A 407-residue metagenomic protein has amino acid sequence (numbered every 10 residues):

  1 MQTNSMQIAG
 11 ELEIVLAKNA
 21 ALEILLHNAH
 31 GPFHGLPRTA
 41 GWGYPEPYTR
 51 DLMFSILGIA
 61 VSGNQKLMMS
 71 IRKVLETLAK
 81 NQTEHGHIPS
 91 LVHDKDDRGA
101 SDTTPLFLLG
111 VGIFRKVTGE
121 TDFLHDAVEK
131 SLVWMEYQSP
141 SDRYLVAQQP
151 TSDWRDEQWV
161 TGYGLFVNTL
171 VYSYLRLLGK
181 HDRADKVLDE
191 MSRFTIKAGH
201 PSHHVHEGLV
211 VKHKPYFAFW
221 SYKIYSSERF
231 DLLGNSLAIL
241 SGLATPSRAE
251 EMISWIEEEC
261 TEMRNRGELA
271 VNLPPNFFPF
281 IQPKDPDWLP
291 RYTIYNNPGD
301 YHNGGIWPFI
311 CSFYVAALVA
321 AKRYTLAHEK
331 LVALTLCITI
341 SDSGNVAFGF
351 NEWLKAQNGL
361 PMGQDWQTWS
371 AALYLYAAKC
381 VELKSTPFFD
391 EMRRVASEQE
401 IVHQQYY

Functional and structural regions predicted by a protein language model:
Q2-E46, K73-D97, Y137-G162, S192-I306 (+1 more regions): Extended glycan-interaction surfaces of carbohydrate-active proteins
T49-L78, F114-E120, L178, G234-P246 (+2 more regions): Alpha-helical support elements that line or immediately flank enzyme active sites and cofactor-binding pockets
D51-F54, G99, T103-G110, F123 (+9 more regions): Structural signature of alpha-solenoid helical repeat junctions
I56-I59, F107, V111, L175 (+5 more regions): Hydrophobic core/packing positions within alpha-helical solenoid repeats
I71-L75, V111, V128, L132 (+4 more regions): Inward-facing hydrophobic residues that define packing positions of alpha-helical scaffold repeats
H85-T103, G110-V117: Aromatic/His-enriched, Gly/Pro-containing loop or helix-boundary segments that lie immediately adjacent to catalytic
G112-G179: Internal, well-ordered domain-core segments that constitute the primary functional module of diverse proteins
Y163-M191, G305-S341: Extended amphipathic alpha-helical segments enriched in small hydrophobics
